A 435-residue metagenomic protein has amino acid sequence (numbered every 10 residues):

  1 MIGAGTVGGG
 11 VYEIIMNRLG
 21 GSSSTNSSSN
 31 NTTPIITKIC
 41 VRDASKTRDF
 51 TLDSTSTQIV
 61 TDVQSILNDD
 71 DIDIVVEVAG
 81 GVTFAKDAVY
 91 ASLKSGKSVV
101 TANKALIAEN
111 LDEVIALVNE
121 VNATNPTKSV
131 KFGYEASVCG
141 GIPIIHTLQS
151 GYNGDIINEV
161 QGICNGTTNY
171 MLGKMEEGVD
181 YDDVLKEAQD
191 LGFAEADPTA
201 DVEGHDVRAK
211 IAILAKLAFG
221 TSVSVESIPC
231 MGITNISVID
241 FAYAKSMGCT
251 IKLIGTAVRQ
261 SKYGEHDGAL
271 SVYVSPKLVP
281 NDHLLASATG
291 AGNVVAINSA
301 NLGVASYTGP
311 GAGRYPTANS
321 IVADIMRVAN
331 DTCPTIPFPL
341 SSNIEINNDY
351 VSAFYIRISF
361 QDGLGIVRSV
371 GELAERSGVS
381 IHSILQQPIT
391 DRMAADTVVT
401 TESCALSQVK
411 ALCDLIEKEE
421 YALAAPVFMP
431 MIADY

Functional and structural regions predicted by a protein language model:
G8-G9: N-terminal Rossmann-fold NAD(P) dinucleotide-binding loop
N17-L52: NAD(P)-binding Rossmann-fold cofactor-contacting core
T57-Q58, V63-V89, K97-A102: Rossmann-like NAD(P)-binding element
Q58, E159-Q161, N169-L172, E187 (+5 more regions): Catalytic, metal-anchored helix/loop core of enzyme active sites in primary metabolism
I72, N122, T127, G133-D206 (+1 more regions): Rossmann-like NAD(P)H-binding beta-loop-alpha module
A79, F84-S95, K104-Q149: Rossmann-fold NAD(P)-binding glycine/threonine-rich loop
K174-M175, D183-S287, G292-V294: Substrate-binding/catalytic subdomain of NAD(P)-dependent oxidoreductase enzymes
S320, I325-Y435: A conserved regulatory-domain signal marking ACT and ACT-like small-molecule sensing domains and adjacent regulatory
